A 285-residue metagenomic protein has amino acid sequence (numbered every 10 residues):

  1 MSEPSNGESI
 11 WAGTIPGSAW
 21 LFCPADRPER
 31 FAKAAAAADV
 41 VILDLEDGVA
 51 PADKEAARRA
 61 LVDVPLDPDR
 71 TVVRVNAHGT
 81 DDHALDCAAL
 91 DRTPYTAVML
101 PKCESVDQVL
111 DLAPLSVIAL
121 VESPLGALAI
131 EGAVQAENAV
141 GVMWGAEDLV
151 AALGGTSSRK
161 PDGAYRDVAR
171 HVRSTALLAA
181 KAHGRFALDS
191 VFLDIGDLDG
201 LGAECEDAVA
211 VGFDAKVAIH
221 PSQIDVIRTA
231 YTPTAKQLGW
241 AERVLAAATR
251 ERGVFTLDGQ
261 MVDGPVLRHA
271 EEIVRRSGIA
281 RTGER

Functional and structural regions predicted by a protein language model:
M1-R285: Expand to "…catalyze enediolate/carbanion chemistry for C-C bond making/breaking, isomerization, decarboxylation
